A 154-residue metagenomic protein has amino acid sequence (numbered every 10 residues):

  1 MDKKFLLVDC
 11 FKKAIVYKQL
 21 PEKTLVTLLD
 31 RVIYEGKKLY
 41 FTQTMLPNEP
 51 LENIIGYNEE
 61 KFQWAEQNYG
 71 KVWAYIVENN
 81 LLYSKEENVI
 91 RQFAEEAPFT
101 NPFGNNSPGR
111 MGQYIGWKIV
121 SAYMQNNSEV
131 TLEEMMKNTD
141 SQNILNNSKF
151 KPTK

Functional and structural regions predicted by a protein language model:
M1-F62: Acidic/His-rich structured neighborhood in mature extracellular/periplasmic domains
L29, Y40-K154: A cross-kingdom marker for long, charged
